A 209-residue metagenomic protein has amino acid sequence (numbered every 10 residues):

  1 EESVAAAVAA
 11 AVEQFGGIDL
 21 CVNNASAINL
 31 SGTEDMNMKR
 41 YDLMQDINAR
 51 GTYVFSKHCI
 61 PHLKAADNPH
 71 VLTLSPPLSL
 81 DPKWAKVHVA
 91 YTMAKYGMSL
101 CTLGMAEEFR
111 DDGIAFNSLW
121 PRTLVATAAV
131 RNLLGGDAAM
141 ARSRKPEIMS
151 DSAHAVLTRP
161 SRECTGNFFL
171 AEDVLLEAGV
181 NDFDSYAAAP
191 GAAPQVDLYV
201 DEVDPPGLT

Functional and structural regions predicted by a protein language model:
E1-A6, M38: The beta1-alpha1 cofactor-binding region of Rossmann-like NAD(H)/NADP(H)-dependent oxidoreductases
A7, V22, F55-C59, L63 (+2 more regions): Hydrophobic positions on the long internal alpha-helix of Rossmann-like NAD(P)-dependent oxidoreductase domains
G17, S99, F109-P121, S161-F169: Conserved Rossmann-fold SDR core element
N24-N29: Conserved NAD(P)H cofactor-binding loop of Rossmann-fold oxidoreductase domains
G32-T33, N37-L43: Substrate-binding pocket helix/loop in short-chain dehydrogenase/reductase
K64, H70-D111, W120-V125, G135: Catalytic loop of short-chain dehydrogenase/reductase
S118-L119, A138-T209: C-terminal helical subdomain
